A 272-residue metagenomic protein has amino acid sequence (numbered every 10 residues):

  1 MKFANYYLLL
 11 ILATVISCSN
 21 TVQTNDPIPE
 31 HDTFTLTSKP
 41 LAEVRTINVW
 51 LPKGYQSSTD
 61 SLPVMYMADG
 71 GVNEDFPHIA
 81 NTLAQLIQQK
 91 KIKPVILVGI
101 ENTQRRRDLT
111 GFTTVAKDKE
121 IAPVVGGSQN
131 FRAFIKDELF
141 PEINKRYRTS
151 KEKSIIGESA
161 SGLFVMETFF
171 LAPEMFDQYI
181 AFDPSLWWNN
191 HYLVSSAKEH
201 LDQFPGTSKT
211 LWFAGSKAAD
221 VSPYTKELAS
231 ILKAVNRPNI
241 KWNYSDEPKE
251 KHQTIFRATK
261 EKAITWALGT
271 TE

Functional and structural regions predicted by a protein language model:
K2-L10: Sec-dependent signal peptide recognition, specifically the positively charged N-region followed immediately by
V15-S17: C-terminal motif of bacterial Sec signal peptides marking the signal peptidase cleavage site
T21-E272: Non-catalytic cap/lid and distal C-terminal segments of serine-dependent acyl enzymes
